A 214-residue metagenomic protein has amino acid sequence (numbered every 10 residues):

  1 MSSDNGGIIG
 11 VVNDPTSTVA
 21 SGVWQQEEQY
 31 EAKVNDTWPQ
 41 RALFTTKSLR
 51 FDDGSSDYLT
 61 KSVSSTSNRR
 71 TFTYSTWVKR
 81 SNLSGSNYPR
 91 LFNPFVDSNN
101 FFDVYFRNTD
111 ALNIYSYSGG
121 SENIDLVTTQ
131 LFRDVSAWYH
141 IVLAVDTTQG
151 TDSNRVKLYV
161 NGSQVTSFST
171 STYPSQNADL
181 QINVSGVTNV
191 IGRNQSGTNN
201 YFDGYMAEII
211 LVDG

Functional and structural regions predicted by a protein language model:
M1, V23, Y30-A32, M206-L211: Interface-prone segments of viral and bacterial extracellular assemblies
M1-V19, D110: Short, intrinsically disordered N-terminal pre-domain segments
D4-G6, W38-G214: Extracellular glycan-associated modules
V11-P15, G22, Q26, T37 (+2 more regions): Compositionally biased, intrinsically disordered low-complexity segments
T18-A20, Q130-L131: Serine/threonine-rich, low-complexity intrinsically disordered segments
A20, Q26-Y30, T151: Noncatalytic linker/hinge segments flanking ATPase motor cores
Q25, E31-A42: Extracellular glycan-recognition surfaces and repeat-rich motifs
